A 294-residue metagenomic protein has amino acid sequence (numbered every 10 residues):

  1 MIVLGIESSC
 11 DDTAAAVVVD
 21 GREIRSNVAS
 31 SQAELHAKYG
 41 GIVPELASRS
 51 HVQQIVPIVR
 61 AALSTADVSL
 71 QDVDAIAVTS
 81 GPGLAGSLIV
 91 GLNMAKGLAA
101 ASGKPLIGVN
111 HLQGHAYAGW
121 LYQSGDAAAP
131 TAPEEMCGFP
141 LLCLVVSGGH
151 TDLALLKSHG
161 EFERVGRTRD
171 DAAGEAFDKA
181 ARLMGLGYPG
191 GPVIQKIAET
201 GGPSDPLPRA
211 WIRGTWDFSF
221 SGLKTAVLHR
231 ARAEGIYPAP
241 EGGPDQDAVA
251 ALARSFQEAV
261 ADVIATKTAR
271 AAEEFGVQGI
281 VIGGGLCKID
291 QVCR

Functional and structural regions predicted by a protein language model:
I2-D72, V78-P82, H111, L252: N-terminal beta-alpha supersecondary unit
V3-G5, A75-A77, S87, L141-V145 (+1 more regions): Short glycine-aspartate micro-motif
T13-V18, C143-V145, T151-L155: Short beta-strand scaffold segments in enzyme catalytic cores
S69, K196-I280, L286, D290-R294: A contiguous, well-structured pocket-lining segment that forms one wall/lid of small-molecule binding clefts in soluble
V78-G81, L98, S147, I280-I289: Glycine-rich beta-strand-to-loop/alpha-helix junction loops that act as flexible
G83-S102: DPxDG-like acidic metal-binding loop motif
V109-L141: Conserved phosphate-binding catalytic cores of ATP/NTP-utilizing and phosphoryl-transfer enzymes
K157-T200, K224-T225, H229-G235: Glycine-rich phosphate-binding loop plus the immediately following alpha-helix
